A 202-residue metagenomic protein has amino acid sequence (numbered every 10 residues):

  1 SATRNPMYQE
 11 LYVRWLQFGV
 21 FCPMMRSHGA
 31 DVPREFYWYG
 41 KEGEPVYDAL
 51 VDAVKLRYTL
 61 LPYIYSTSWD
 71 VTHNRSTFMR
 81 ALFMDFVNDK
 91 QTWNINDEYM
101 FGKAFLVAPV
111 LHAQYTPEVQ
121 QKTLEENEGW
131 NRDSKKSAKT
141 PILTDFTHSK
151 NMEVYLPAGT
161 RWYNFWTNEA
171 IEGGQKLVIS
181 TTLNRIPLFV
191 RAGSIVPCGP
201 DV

Functional and structural regions predicted by a protein language model:
S1-R191: Catalytic-domain carbohydrate-binding cleft regions of carbohydrate-active enzymes
V196-V202: Edge strands and adjacent loops of beta-rich recognition modules
